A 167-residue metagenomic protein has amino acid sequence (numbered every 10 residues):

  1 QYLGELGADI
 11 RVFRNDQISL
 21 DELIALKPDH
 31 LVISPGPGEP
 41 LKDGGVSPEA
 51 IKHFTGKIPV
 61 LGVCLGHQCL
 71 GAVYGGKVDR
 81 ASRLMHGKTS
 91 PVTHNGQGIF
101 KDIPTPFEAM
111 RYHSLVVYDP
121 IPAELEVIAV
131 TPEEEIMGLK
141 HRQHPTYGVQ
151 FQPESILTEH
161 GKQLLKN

Functional and structural regions predicted by a protein language model:
Q1-L6: Short, charged N-terminal beta->alpha structural module
D9-N15: Short hydrophobic/Thr-rich beta-strand motif most characteristic of the beta2 strand and flanking loop of CheY-like
Q17-E22: Short acidic active-site motifs
L23, K27-D29, P153: Proline-aspartate-enriched helix->loop->beta-strand connector
P28-D102, E108, L165-K166: Cysteine-nucleophile active-site neighborhood
C64, H113, Q152: Histidine-centered divalent metal-coordination motifs
G96-H144: Catalytic beta-strand/loop cores that center a nucleophilic Ser/Cys/Thr and support acyl-enzyme chemistry
I156-N167: Acyltransferase
